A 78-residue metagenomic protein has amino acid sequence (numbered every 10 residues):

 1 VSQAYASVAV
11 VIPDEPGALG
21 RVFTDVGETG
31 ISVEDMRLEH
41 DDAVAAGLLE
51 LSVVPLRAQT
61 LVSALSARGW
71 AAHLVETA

Functional and structural regions predicted by a protein language model:
V1-A78: A conserved regulatory-domain signal marking ACT and ACT-like small-molecule sensing domains and adjacent regulatory
